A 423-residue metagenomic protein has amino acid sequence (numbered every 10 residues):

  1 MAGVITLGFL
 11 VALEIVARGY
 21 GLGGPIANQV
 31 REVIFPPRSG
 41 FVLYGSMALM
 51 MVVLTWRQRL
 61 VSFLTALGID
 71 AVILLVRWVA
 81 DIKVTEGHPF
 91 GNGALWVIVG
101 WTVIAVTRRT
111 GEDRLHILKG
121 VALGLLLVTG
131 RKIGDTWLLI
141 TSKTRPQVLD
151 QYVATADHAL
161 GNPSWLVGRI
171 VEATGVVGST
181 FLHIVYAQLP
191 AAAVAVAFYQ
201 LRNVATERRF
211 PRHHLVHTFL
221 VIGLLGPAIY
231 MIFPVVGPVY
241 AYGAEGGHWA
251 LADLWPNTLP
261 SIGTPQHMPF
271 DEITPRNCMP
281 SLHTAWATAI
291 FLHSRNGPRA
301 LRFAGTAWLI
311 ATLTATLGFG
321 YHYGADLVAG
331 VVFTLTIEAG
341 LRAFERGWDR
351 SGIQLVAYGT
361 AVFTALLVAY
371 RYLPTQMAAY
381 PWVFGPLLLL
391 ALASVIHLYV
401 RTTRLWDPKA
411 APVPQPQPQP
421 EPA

Functional and structural regions predicted by a protein language model:
M1-L7, L54-D70, L115-V121, P211-F219 (+2 more regions): Membrane-interfacial loop-to-transmembrane alpha-helix junctions, especially the N-terminal start
I15-A27, L74-T85, R108-T110, A365-A378 (+1 more regions): Juxtamembrane "helix-exit" motif on the non-cytosolic side of transmembrane helices
V30-S46, G87-W101, L123, L182-A187 (+1 more regions): Alpha-helical transmembrane segments of polytopic membrane proteins
G87, G91-A187: Intramembrane catalytic core of multi-pass membrane enzymes that act on lipidic substrates
K119-L125, V194-G246, G305-T306: Interfacial segments of alpha-helical transmembrane regions
G161, A228-R299, K409: Membrane-interfacial catalytic/cofactor-binding modules of polytopic membrane enzymes
P265-Q376: Membrane-embedded catalytic cores of phosphoryl/pyrophosphoryl-handling enzymes
A357-P416: Transmembrane helical bundles and short interhelical boundary loops of multi-pass, membrane-embedded
